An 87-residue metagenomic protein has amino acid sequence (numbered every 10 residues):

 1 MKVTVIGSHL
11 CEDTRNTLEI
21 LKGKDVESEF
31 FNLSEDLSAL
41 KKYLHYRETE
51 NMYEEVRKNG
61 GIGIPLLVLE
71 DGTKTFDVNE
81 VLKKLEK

Functional and structural regions predicted by a protein language model:
M1-F31: Local sequence-structure signature of Cys/Sec-based thiol-disulfide redox active-site neighborhoods
G7-L10, R47, D71: Generic secondary-structure microfeatures
C11, R15, L37, T75: Loop/helix-junction capping segments adjacent to catalytic residues or to phosphate/diphosphate-binding pockets
T17, A39-K42, D77, V81: Amphipathic alpha-helical interface surfaces
K24, T49-N51, D71-G72: Short alpha-helix boundary/capping motifs
S28-T49: Thiol-based oxidoreductase modules, predominantly thioredoxin-like and allied folds used for disulfide exchange
N51-L67: Structural micro-motif
L66-K87: Non-catalytic, surface beta->alpha helical segment in thiol-disulfide oxidoreductase systems
